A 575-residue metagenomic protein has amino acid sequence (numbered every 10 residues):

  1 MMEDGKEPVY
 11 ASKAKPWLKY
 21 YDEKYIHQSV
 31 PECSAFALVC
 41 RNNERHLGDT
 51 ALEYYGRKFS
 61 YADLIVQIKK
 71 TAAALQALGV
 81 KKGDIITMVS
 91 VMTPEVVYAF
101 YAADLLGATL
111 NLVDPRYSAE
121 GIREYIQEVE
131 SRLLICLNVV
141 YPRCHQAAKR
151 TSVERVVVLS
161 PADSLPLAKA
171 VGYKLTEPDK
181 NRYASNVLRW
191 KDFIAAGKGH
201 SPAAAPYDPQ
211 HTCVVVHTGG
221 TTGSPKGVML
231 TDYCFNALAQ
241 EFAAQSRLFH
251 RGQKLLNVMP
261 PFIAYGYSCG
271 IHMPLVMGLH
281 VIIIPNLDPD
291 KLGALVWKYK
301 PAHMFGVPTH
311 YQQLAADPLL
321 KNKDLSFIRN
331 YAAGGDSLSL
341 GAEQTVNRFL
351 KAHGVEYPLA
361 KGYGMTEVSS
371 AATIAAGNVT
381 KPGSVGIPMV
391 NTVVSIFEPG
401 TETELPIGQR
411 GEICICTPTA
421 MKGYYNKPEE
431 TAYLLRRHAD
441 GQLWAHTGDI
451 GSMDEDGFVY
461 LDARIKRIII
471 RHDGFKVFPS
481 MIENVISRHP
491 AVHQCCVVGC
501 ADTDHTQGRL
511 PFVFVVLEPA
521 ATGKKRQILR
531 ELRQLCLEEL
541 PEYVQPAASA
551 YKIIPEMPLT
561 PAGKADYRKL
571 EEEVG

Functional and structural regions predicted by a protein language model:
R57-F59, T71-Y117, V129, N138 (+2 more regions): Conserved AMP-binding/adenylate-forming
S60-A62, C213-A237: Conserved AMP-binding A3 loop
Y117, L134-C136, M304, T417 (+5 more regions): AMP-binding/adenylate-forming catalytic core of the ANL superfamily
L159, L540-A565: AMP-binding/adenylate-forming catalytic domain of the ANL superfamily
K180-H217, S224, R247-K254: Conserved pre-ATP/AMP-binding loop-to-beta segment of ANL
N236-K254, F262-F305, Q313, D317-P318: Conserved AMP-binding/adenylation subdomain of ANL enzymes
A302-G306, A315-P382, V393: Gly/Ser/Thr-rich phosphate-binding loop
I387-N391, T403-R436, D473-V477: Conserved ATP/PPi-binding loop(s) of AMP-dependent carboxylate-activating enzymes
